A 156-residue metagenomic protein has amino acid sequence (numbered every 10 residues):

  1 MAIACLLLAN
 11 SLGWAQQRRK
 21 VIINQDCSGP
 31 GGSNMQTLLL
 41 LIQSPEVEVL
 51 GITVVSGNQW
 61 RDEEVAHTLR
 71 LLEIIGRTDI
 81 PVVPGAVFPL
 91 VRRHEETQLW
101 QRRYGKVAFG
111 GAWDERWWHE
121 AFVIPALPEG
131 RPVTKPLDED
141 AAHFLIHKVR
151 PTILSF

Functional and structural regions predicted by a protein language model:
M1-N10: Bacterial N-terminal signal peptides
W14-F156: N-terminal acidic, glycine/proline-rich low-complexity segments
